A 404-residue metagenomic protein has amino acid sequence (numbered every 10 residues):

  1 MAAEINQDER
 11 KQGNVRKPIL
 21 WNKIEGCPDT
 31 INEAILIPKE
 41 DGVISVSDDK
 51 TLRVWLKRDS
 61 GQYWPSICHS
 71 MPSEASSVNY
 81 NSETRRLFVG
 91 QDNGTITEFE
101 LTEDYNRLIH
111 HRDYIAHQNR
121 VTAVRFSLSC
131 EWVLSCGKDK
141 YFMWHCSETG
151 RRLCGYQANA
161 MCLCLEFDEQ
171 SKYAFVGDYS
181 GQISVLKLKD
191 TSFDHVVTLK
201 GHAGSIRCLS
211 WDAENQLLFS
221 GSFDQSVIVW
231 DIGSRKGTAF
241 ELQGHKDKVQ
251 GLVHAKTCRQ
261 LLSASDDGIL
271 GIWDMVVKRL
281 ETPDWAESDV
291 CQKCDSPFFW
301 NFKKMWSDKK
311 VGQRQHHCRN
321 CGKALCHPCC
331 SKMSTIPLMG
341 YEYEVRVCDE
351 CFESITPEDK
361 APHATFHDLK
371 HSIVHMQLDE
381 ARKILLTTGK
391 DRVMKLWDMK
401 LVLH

Functional and structural regions predicted by a protein language model:
M1-I35, K39-G42, D48-R53, R58-D59 (+9 more regions): Intrinsically disordered, low-complexity acidic/Ser/Thr/Pro-rich linker and tail segments in large eukaryotic scaffolds
Q12-N14, L20-G26, Q62-M71, I109-A116 (+8 more regions): Short C-terminal beta-strands that terminate individual repeats in beta-propeller domains, predominantly WD40 blades
P28-L36, P72-Y80, N119-F126, A160-F167 (+4 more regions): Canonical WD40 repeat/beta-propeller blade segments in eukaryotic WD-repeat proteins
K39-D41, E83-R85, S129-E131, Q170-K172 (+3 more regions): Short coil/turn segments that connect the beta-strands within blades of beta-propeller domains
V46-D49, E83, G90-N93, C136-D139 (+5 more regions): Conserved strand-to-loop turn within each blade of WD40 beta-propeller repeats
L52-K57, I96-E100, F142-C146, I183-L188 (+3 more regions): WD40-repeat beta-propellers
Q250, T257-V277, M376-E380, I384-L403: Blade-level signature of beta-propeller repeat domains, shared across WD40, Kelch, NHL, RCC1 and BNR/Asp-box propellers
R319-L338: Cys/His-coordinated zinc-finger cores
